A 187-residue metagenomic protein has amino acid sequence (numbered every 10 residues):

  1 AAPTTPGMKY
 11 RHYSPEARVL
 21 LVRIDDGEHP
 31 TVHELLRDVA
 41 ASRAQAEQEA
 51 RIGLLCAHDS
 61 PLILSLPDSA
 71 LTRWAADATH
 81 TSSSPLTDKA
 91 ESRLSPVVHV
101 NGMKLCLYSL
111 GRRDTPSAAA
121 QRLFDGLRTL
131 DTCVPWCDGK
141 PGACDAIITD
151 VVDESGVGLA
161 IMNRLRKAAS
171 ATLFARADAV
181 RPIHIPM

Functional and structural regions predicted by a protein language model:
A2-F174, D178-P186: A C-terminal functional module that forms or caps the active site or interfaces directly with catalytic machinery
